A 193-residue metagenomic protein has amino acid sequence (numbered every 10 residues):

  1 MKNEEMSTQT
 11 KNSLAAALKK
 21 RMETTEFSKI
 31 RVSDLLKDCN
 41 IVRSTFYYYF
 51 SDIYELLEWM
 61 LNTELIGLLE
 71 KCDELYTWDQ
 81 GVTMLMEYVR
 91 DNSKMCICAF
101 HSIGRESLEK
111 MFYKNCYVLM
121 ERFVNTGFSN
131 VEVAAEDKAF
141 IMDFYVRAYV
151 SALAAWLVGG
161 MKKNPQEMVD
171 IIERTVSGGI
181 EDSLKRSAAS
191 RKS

Functional and structural regions predicted by a protein language model:
M1-T25, K29-D34, D38-S193: Alpha-helical bundle regulatory/interaction domains
